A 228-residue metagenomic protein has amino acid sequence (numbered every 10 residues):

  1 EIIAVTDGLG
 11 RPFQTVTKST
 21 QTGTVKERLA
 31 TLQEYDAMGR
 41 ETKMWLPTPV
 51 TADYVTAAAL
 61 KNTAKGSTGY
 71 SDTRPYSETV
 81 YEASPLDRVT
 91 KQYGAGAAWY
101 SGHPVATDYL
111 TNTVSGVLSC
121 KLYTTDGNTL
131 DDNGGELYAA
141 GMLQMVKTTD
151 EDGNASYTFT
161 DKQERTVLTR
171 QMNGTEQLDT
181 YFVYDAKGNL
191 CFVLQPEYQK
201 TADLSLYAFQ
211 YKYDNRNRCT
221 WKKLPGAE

Functional and structural regions predicted by a protein language model:
E1-E228: Beta-strand elements of repeat-based all-beta scaffolds
